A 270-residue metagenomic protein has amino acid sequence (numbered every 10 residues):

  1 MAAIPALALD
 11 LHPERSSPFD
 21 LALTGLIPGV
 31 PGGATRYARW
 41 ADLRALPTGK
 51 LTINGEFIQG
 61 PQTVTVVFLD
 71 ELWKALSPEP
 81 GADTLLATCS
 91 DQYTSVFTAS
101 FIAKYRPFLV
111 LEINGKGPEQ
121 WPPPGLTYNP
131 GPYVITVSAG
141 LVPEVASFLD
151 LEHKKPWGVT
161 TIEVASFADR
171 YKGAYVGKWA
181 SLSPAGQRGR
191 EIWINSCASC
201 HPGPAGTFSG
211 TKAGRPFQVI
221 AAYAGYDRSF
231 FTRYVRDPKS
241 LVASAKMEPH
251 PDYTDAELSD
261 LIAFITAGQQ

Functional and structural regions predicted by a protein language model:
A3-P5: N-terminal signal peptide c-region/cleavage motif recognized by signal peptidases
L9-A165: Structured, non-membrane catalytic/scaffold regions adjacent to prosthetic-group chemistry
T52-G60, K178-W179, V219-A222: Second-shell loop/turn segments in exported
I58-V66, P78, L182, G186 (+6 more regions): Solvent-exposed, acidic/flexible segments
F167-I192: Electrostatic cytochrome c docking/interface patches
G189-P204, F231, M247, L261 (+1 more regions): The canonical Cys-X-X-Cys-His
P202-R233: Gly/Gly-Pro-rich "capping" loops immediately C-terminal to redox-active cysteine motifs in periplasmic/lumenal
G210-I220, R236-Q269: Axial heme c-ligation environment in periplasmic c-type cytochrome domains
